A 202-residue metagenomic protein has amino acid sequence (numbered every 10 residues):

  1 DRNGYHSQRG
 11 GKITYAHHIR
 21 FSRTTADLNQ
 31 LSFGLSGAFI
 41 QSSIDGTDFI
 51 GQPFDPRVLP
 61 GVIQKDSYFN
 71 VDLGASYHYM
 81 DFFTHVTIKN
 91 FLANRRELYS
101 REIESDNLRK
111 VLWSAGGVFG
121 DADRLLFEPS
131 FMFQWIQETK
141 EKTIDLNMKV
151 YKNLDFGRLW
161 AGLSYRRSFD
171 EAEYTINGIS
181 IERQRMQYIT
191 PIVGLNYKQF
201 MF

Functional and structural regions predicted by a protein language model:
D1-F202: Subset of outer-membrane beta-barrel
